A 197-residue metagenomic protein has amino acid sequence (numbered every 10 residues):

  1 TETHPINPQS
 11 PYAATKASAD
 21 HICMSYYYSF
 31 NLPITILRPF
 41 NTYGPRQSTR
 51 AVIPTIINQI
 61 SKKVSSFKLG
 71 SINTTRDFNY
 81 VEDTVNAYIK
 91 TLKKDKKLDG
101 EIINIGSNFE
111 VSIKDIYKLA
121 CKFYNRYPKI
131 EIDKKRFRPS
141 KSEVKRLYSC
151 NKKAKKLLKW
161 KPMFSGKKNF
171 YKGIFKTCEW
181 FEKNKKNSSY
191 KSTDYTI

Functional and structural regions predicted by a protein language model:
T1-I36, Q47-S48: Catalytic helix-loop patch of NAD(P)-dependent Rossmann-fold dehydrogenases
H4-Q9, F40-Y43, N73-R76: Active-site segment of SDR-like NAD(P)-dependent oxidoreductases
T35, T42-G44, T84: Conserved sequence/active-site signature of Rossmann-fold short-chain dehydrogenase/reductase
T35-R38, G70: Rossmann-like NAD(H)/NADP(H) cofactor-binding core
N41, Q47, E110: Active-site proximal helix/loop that lines the substrate pocket of Rossmann-like NAD(P)-dependent oxidoreductase domains
G44, S48, D77-Y80: Active-site helix-initiating loop/hinge in glycosyltransferases
P54-I57, S61-I197: C-terminal substrate-binding subdomain of Rossmann-fold SDR/epimerase-dehydratase oxidoreductases
